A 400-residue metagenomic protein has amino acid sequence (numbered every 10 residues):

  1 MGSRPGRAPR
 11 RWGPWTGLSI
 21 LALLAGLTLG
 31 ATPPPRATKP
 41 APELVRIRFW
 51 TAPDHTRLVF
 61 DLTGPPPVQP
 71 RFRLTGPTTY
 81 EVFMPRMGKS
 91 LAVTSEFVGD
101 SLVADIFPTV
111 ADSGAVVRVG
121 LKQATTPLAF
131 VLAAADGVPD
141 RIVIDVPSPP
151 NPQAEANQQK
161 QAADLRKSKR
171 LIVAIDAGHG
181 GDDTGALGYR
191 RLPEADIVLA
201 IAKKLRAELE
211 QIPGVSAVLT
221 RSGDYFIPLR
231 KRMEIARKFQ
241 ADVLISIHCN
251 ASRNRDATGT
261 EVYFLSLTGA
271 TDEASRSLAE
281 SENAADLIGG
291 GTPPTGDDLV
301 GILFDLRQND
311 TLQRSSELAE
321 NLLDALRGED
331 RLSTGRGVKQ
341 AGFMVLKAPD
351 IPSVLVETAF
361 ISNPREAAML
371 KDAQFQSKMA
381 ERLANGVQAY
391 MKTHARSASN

Functional and structural regions predicted by a protein language model:
M1-R11: N-terminal secretory signal peptides that target proteins for export/translocation
G2, L29-V173: Signal-peptide-cleaved, periplasmic/extracellular N-terminal interaction regions immediately downstream of the signal
T16-T28: Bacterial N-terminal signal peptides
L62-G64, M84-R86, L121-Q123, D145-S148 (+6 more regions): Flexible glycine-/small-residue-rich
Q69, R253, L303-N400: Active-site-adjacent mobile loop/cap segments within catalytic or ligand-binding domains
Q69-P70, L91-A92, D182-A186, P364: Short, solvent-exposed loop/turn elements at domain surfaces
P152-G301, Q308-D324, A368, S377 (+3 more regions): Catalytic-core regions of hydrolytic enzymes
